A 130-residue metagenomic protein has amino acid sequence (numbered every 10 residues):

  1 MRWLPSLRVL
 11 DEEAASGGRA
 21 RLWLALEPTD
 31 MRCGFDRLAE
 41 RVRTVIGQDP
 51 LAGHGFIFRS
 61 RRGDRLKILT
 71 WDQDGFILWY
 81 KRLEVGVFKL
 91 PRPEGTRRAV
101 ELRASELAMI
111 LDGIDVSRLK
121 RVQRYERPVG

Functional and structural regions predicted by a protein language model:
M1-G130: Polybasic/polar functional segments that serve as interface/processing modules
